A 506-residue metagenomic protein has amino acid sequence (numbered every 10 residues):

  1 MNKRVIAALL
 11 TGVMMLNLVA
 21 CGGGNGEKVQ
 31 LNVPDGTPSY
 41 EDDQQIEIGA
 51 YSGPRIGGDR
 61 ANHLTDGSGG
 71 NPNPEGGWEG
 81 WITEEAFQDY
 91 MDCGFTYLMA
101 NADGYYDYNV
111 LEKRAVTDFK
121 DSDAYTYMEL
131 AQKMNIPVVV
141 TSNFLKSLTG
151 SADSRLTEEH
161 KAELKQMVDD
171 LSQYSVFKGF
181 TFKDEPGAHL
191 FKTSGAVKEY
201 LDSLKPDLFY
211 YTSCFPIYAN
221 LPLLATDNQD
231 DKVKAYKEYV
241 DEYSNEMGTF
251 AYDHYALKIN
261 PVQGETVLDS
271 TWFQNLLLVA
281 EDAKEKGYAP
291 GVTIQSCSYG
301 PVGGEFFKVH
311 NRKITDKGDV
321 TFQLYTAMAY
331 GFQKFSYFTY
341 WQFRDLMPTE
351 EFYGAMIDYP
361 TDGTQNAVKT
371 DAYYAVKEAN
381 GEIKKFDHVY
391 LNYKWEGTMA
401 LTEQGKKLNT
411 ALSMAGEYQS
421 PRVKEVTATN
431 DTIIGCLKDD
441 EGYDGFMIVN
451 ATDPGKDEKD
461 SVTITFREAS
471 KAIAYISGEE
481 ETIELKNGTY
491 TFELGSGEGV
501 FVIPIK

Functional and structural regions predicted by a protein language model:
M1-V5: Positively charged n-region of N-terminal signal peptides that target proteins for export
N17-A20: C-terminal motif of bacterial Sec signal peptides marking the signal peptidase cleavage site
G22-G24: Bacterial signal peptide processing site
G26-S470, Y475-K506: Glycan-processing catalytic domains of CAZymes
